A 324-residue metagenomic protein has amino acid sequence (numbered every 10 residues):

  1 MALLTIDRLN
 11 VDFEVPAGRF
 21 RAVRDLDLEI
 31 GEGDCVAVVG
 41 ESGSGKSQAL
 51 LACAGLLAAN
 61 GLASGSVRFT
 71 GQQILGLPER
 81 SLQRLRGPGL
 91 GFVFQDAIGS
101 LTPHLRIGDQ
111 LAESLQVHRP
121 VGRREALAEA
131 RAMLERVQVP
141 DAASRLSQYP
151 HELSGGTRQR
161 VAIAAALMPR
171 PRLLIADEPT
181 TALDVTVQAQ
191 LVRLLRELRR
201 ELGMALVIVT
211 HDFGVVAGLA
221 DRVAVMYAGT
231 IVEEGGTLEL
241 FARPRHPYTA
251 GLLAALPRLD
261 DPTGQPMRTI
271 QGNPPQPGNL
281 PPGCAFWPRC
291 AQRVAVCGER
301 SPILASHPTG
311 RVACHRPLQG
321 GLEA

Functional and structural regions predicted by a protein language model:
N60, I74-G91, D109, V117 (+2 more regions): ABC ATPase NBD coupling module
L62-Q73: Conserved ABC transporter NBD signature motif
Q73, E125-S144, L253-A254: Conserved ABC ATPase "signature" region
P140-S144, E234-A324: Short catalytic/signature loops enriched in Gly
Q148-L153, T157: Conserved ABC ATPase signature
M168-R172: A short, proline-enriched helix->beta-strand linker immediately N-terminal to the Walker B motif in ABC-type P-loop
I175, P179, L183-Q265: P-loop NTP-binding/switch modules centered on Walker-like glycine-rich loops
